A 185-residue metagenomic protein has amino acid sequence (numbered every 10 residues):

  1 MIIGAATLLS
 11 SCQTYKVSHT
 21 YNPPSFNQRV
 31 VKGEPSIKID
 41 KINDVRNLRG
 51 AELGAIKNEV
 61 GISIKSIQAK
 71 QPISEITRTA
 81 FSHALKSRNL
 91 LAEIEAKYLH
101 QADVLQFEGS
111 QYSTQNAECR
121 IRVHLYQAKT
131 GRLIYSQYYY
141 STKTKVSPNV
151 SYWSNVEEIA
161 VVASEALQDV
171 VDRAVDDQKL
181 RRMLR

Functional and structural regions predicted by a protein language model:
M1-I2: Sec-dependent signal peptide recognition, specifically the positively charged N-region followed immediately by
C12-E75, T79, D176-R185: A structural "domain/chain start" motif
Q13-V30, R88, K129, L133-R185: C-terminal/domain-edge helix-coil "capping" segments
G33-P35, A96-H100, Q115-I121, Y135: Envelope-exposed proteins and targeting segments
E34-K41, L91-S110: A short, hydrophobic beta-strand-centered structural micro-motif
S63-Q71, Y112, Y152-E157: Second-shell loop/turn segments in exported
I73, T77, F81, A163-V170: Stable alpha-helical elements in mature extracytoplasmic
